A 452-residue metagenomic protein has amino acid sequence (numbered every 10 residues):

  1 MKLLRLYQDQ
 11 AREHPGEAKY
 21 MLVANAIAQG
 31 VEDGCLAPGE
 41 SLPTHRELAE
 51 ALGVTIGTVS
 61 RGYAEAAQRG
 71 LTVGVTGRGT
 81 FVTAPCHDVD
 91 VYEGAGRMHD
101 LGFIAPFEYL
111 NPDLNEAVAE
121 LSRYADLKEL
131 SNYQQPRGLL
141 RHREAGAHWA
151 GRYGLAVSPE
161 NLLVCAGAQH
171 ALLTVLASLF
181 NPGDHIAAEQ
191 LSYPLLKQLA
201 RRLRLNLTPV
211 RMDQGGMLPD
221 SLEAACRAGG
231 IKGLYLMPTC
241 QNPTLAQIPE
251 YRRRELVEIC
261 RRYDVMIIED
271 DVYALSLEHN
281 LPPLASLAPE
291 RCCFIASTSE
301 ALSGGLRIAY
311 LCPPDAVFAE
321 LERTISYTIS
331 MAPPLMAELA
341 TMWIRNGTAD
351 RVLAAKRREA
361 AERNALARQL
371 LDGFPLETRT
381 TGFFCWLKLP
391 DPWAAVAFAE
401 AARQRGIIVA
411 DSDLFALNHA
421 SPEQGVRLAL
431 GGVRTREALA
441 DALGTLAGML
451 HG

Functional and structural regions predicted by a protein language model:
M1-S122, K128-Q134, H142-E144, E322 (+9 more regions): N-terminal basic, amphipathic alpha-helical segments
G77, S158-P159, T378-F384: Short Gly/Ser/Thr- and Asp/Glu-enriched loop/turn motifs at secondary-structure junctions
L130-Y263, A274-C293, H451: Conserved core of the PLP fold type I
D270: Glycine-centered flexible beta-alpha turn that most often forms the glycine-rich phosphate-binding loop
N280-S299, A319-R323, V426-R427: Conserved active-site segment immediately N-terminal to the catalytic lysine that forms the internal aldimine
F294-L370, P375-R379: PLP-dependent aminotransferase class I/II
